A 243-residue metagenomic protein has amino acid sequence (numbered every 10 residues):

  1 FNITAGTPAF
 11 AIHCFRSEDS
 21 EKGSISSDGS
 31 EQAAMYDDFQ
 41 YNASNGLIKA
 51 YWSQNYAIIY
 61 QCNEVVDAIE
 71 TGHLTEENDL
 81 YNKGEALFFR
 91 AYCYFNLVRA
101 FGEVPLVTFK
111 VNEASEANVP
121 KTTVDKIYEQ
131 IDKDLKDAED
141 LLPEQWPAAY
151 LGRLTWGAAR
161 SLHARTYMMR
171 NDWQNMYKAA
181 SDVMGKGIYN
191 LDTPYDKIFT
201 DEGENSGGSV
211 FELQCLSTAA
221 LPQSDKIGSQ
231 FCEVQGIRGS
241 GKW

Functional and structural regions predicted by a protein language model:
F1-Q32, Y128, D132, K136-E139 (+1 more regions): An aromatic- and glycine-enriched ligand-binding surface/loop that stacks and positions planar moieties
N2-T4, S26-F101, E116-K126, L135-A148: Conserved, well-structured interaction surfaces
V66, P105-V107, V210-E212: Structural recognition of the beta-strand scaffold that forms the well-ordered cores of secreted hydrolase catalytic
G84, G102-E103, G152, G236: Glycine-centered flexibility sites
V98-K110, W173-A180: Short, well-structured active-site flanking segments
E103-K110, E139-Y150, N190-K197: Glycine- and aromatic-rich loop/turn segments at beta-sheet edges
V107-A114, G157-A158: Short, conserved phosphate-binding/catalytic loop or strand-edge motifs used in phosphoryl-/nucleotidyl-transfer
